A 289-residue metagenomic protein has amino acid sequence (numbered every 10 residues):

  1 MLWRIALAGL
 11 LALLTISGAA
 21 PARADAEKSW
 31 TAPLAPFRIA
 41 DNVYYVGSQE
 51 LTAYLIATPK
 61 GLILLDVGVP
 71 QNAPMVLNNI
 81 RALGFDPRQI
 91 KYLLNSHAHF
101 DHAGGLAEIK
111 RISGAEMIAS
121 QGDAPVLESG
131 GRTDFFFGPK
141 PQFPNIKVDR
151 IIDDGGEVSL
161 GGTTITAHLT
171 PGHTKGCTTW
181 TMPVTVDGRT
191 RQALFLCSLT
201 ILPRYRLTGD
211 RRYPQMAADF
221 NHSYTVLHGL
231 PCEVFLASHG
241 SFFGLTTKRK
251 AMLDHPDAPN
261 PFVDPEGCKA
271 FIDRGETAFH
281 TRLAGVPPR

Functional and structural regions predicted by a protein language model:
M1-L2: N-terminal secretory signal peptides that target proteins for export/translocation
I5-S17: Bacterial N-terminal signal peptides
R23-D25, A32-L34, R38-D41, Q89 (+6 more regions): Metallo-beta-lactamase
S29-L83, P87, W180-I201: Conserved beta-strand hairpin/beta-sheet module of binuclear metal-dependent hydrolase folds, prominently
L65-V67, K91-A98, M117-S120, L169-G172 (+2 more regions): Active-site neighborhood of phospho(di)ester-bond hydrolases with catalytic His/Asp-centered motifs
Q71-P74, R81-E157, T185, D254 (+2 more regions): Active-site HxH/HxHxD metal-binding segment of metal-dependent hydrolases
N72, A98-G104, A124-L127, K175-T178 (+2 more regions): Active-site environment of divalent metal-dependent phosphoester hydrolases
D187-R189, I201, R212-R289: Divalent-metal (often Zn2+) His-rich catalytic cores of metallo-beta-lactamase-fold enzymes
